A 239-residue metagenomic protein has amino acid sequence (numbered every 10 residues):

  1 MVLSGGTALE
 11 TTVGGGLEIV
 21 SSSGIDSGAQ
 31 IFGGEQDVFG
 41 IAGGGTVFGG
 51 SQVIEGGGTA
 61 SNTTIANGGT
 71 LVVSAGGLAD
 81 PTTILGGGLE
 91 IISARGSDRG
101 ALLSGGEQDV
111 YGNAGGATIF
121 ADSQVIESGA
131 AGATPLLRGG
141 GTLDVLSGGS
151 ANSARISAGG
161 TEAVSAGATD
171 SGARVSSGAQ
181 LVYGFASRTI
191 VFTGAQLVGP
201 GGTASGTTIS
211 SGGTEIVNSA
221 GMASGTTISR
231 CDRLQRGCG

Functional and structural regions predicted by a protein language model:
S4-L9, G16-E18, S22-S27, G34 (+22 more regions): The right-handed parallel beta-helix/beta-solenoid scaffold, focusing on the short coil/turn and N-cap positions
I84, L137: Calmodulin-binding IQ motif alpha-helix
C231-G239: Low-complexity basic/metal-binding stretches
